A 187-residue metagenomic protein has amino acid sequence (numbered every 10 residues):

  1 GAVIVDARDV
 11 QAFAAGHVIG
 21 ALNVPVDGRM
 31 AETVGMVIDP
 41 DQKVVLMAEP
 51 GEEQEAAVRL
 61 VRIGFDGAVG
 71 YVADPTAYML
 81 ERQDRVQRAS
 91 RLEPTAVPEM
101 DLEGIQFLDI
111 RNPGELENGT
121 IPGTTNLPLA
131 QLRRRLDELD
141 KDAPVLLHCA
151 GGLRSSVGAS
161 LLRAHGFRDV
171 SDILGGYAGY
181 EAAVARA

Functional and structural regions predicted by a protein language model:
A2, V10-A187: Rhodanese-like catalytic fold shared by cysteine-dependent sulfurtransferases and DSP/PTP-type phosphatases
D6: Local sequence-structure signature of Cys/Sec-based thiol-disulfide redox active-site neighborhoods
